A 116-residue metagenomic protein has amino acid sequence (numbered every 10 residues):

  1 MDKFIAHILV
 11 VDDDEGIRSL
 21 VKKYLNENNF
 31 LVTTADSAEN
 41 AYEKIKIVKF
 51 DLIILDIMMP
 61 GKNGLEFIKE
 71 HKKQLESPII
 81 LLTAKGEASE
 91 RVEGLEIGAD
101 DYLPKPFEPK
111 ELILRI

Functional and structural regions predicted by a protein language model:
D12, D56, T83: Active-site residues of response regulator receiver
R18, P60, E87, K105: The feature encodes the CheY-like receiver
S19-E27: Charged docking surfaces used in two-component/phosphorelay signaling
N29-D36, K44: Short hydrophobic/Thr-rich beta-strand motif most characteristic of the beta2 strand and flanking loop of CheY-like
T34, G61-K62, A88, E96: Residue-level signal for the "D+5" position in two-component response regulator receiver
S37-N40, N63-E66: Acidic catalytic/metal-coordinating carboxylates
V48-I54: Active-site beta3 strand of CheY-like receiver
